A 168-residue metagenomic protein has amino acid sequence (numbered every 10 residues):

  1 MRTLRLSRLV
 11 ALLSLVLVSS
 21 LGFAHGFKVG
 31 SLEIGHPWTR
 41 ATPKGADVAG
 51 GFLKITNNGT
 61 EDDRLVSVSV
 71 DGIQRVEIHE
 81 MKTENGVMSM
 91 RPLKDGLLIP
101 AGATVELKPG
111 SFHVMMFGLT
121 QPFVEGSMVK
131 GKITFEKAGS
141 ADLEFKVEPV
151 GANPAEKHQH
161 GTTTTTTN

Functional and structural regions predicted by a protein language model:
M1, F23-H25: Absolute protein N-terminus
M1-A11: Bacterial N-terminal signal peptides that target proteins for export
S14-L17: Eukaryotic regulatory protein-protein interaction regions, predominantly Ser/Pro/Thr-rich intrinsically disordered
S19-L21: N-terminal signal peptide c-region/cleavage motif recognized by signal peptidases
H25-N168: Compact, glycine-rich, soluble single-domain proteins
